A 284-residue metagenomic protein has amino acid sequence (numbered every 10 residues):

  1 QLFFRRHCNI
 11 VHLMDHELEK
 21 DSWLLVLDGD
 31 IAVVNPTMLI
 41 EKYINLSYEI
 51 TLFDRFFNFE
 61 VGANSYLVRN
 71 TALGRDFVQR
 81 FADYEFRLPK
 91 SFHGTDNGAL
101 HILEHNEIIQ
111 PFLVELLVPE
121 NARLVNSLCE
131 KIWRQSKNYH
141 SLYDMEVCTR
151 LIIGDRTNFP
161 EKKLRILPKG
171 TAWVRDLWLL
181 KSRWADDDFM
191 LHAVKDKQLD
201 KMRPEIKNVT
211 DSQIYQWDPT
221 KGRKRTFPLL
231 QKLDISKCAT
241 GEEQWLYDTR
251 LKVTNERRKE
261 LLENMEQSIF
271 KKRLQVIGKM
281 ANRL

Functional and structural regions predicted by a protein language model:
Q1-L2, H12, N58, R69 (+2 more regions): Short amphipathic alpha-helical molecular recognition features
Q1-S22, A32-M38, L46-Y48: Active-site-proximal specificity loops/subdomain of glycosyltransferases
F3-H7, F59, D96: Conserved donor sugar-nucleotide recognition element shared by glycan-biosynthetic enzymes
C8, L73-R283: Catalytic core and acceptor-binding pocket of nucleotide-sugar-dependent glycosyltransferases
L13-D15, E41, D54-F57, L179-S182: Beta-strand elements of modular eukaryotic interaction domains
S22, A63-N64, G98, F189: Residue-level detector of short, conserved catalytic/binding motifs and their immediate flanks
I31-A72, D76: Conserved donor-nucleotide/metal-binding helix-loop-beta segment in metal-dependent transferases, i.e., the alpha-helix
